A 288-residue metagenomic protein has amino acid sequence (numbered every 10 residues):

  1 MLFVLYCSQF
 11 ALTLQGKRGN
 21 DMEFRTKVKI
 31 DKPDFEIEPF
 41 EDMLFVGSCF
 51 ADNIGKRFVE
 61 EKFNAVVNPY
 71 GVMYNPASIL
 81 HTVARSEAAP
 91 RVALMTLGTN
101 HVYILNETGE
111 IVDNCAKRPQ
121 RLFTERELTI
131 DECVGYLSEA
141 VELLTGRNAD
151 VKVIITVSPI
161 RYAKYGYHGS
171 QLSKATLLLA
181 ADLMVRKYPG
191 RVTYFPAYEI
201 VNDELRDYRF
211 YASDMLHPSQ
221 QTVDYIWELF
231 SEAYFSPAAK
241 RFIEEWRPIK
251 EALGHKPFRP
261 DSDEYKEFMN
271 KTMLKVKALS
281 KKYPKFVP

Functional and structural regions predicted by a protein language model:
A11-P288: Extracellular glycan-modifying ectodomains
